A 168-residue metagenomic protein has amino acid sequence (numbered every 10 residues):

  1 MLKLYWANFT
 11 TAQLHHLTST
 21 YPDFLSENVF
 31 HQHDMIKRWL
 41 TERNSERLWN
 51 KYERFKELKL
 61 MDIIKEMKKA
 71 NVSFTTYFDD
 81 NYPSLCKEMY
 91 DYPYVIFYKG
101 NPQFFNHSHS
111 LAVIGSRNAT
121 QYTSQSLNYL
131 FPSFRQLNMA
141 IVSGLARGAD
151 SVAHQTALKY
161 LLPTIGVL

Functional and structural regions predicted by a protein language model:
M1-F78: Short, small/acidic-rich helices and loops at N termini and domain boundaries of DNA replication/processing enzymes
K68, T75, N81-L168: Glycine-rich beta-alpha loop segments
